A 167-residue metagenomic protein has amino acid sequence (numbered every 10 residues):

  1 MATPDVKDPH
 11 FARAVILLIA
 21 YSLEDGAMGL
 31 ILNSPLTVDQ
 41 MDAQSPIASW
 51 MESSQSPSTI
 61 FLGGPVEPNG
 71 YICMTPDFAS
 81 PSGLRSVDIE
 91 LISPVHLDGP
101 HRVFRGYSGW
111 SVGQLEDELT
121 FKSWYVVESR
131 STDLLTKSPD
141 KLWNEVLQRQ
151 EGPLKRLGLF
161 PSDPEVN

Functional and structural regions predicted by a protein language model:
M1-N167: A short aromatic-anchored loop/beta-hairpin motif
